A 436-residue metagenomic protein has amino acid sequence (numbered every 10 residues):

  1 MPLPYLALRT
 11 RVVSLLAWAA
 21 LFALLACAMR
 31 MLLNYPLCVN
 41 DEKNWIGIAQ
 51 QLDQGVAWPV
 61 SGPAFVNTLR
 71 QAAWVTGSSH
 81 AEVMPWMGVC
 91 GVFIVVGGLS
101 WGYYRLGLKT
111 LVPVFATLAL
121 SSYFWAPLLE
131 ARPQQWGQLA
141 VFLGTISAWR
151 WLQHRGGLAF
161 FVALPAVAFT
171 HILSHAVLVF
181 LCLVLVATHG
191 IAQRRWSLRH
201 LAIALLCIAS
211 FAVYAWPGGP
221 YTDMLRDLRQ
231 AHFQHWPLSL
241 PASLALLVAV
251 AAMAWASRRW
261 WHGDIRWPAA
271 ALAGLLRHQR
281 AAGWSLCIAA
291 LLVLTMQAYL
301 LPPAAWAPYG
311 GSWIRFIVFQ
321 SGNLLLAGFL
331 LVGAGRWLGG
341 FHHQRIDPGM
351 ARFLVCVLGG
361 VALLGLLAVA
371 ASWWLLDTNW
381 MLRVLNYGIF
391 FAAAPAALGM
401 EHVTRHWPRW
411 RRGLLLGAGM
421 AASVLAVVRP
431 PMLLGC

Functional and structural regions predicted by a protein language model:
P2-C436: Membrane-embedded transmembrane-helix bundle of lipid-linked glycan/lipid transferases
